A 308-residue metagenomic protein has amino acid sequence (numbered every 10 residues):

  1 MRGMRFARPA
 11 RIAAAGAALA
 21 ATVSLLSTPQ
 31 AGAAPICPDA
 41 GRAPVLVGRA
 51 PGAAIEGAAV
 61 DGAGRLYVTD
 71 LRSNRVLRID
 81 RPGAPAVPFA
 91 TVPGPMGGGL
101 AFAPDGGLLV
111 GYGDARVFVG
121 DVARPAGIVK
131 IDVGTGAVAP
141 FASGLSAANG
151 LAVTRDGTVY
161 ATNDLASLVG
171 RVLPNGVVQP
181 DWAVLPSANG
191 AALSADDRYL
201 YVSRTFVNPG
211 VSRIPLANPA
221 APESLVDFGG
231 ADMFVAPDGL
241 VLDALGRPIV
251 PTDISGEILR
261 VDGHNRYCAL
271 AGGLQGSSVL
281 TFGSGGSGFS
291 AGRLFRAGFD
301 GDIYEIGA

Functional and structural regions predicted by a protein language model:
M1-A33: Secretory targeting and sorting signals
G32-G41, S73: Blade/loop signatures of beta-propeller domains
R42-R49, A84-T91, G136-A142, V177-A183 (+2 more regions): A short beta-strand motif characteristic of beta-propeller blades
G48-R65, V92-V117, P125, A142-Y160 (+6 more regions): Beta-rich, blade/repeat-based domains predominating in secreted/periplasmic proteins but also intracellular
V68-T91: Beta-propeller domains
R75-R78, A126-V129, L168-R171, G210-S212 (+2 more regions): A short loop-to-beta-strand structural motif that recurs across blades of beta-propeller domains
I79-A84, I131-G136, V172-V177, P215-A220 (+2 more regions): Short loop/turn segments that connect beta-strands within beta-propeller blades
P209-L274: Glycine/small-residue-rich hydrophobic helix-like segments
